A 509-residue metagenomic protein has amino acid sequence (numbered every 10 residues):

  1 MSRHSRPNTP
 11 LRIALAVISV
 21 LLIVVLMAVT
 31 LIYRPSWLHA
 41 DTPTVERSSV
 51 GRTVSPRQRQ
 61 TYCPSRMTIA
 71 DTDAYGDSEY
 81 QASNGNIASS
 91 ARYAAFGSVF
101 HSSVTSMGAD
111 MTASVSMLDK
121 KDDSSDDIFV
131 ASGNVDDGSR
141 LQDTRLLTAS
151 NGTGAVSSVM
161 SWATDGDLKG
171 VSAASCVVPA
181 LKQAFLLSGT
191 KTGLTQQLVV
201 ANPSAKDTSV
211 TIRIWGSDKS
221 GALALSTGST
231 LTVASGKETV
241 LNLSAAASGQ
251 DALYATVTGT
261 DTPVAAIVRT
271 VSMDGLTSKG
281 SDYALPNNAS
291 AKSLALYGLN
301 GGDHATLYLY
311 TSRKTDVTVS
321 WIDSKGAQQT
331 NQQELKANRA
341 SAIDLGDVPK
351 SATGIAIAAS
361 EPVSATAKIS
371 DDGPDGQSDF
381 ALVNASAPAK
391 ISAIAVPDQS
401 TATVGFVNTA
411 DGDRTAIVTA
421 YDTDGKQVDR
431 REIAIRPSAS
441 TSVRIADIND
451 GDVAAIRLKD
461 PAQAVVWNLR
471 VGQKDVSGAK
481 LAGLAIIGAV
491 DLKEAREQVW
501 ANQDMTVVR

Functional and structural regions predicted by a protein language model:
M1-L11: Terminal targeting segments of Actinobacterial cell-envelope proteins
P10-S19, V29-A88, M160-A201, V264-S312 (+2 more regions): Conserved functional hotspot residues at active sites or interaction interfaces
V24-A155, I417-T419, I456, E497-V499 (+1 more regions): Long, low-hydrophobicity ectodomains and other hydrophilic envelope-associated domains
L118-L141, G221-Q250, G326-A352, K426-G451: Intrinsically disordered, low-complexity Pro/Gly/Ser/Thr-rich segments with frequent PxxP/GP/PP motifs and embedded
N134-L276, N288-G298: Long, acidic/polar, low-complexity amphipathic helices and coiled-coil-like
V200-A222, D303, Y308-Q328, A359 (+2 more regions): Short acidic, flexible loop segments centered on an aromatic residue
V257-T258, V268-E361: Long, internal scaffold/assembly segments composed of regular secondary structure
I417-G478: C-terminal soluble interaction/assembly domains
